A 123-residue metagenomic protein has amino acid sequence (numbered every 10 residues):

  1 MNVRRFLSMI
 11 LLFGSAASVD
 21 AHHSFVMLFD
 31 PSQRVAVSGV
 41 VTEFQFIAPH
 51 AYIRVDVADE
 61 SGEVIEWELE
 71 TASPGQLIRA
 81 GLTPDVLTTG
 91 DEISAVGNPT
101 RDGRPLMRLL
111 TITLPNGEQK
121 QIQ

Functional and structural regions predicted by a protein language model:
R5-A17: Bacterial N-terminal signal peptides
D20-V35: Short boundary/loop segments of OB/S1/cold-shock single-stranded nucleic-acid-binding domains
G39-V41: Conserved hydrophobic positions within beta-strands
I47-V57: Short aromatic-glycine-enriched beta-strand elements
E60-A72: A short macromolecule-binding patch
T71-R79: Short, structured beta-strand/loop micro-motifs enriched in basic residues and often containing a Trp
I78-A95: Short nucleic-acid-contacting surface segments enriched for D/E, G, S/T with interspersed K/R
T100-Q123: OB-fold/S1-family single-stranded nucleic acid-binding modules
